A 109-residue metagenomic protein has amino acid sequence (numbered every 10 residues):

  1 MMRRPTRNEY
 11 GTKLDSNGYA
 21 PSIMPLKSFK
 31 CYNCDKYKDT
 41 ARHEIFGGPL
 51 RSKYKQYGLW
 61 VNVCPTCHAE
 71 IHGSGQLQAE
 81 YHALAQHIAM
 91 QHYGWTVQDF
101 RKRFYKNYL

Functional and structural regions predicted by a protein language model:
M1-D39, H82-L109: A boundary/linker detector
K30-W60, I71-A79: Histidine-centered nuclease catalytic patch
C64-C67: Zinc-coordinating Cys/His ligand positions in small cysteine/histidine-rich zinc-finger domains
